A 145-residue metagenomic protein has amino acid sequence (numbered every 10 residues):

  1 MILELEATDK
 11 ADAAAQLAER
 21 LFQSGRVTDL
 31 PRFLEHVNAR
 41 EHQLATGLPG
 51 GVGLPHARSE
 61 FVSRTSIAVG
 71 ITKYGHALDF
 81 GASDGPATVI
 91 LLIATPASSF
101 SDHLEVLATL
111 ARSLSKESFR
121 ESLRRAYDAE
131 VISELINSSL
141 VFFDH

Functional and structural regions predicted by a protein language model:
M1-H145: Cytosolic covalent-transfer regions centered on His/Cys nucleophiles that carry phosphoryl or persulfide groups
